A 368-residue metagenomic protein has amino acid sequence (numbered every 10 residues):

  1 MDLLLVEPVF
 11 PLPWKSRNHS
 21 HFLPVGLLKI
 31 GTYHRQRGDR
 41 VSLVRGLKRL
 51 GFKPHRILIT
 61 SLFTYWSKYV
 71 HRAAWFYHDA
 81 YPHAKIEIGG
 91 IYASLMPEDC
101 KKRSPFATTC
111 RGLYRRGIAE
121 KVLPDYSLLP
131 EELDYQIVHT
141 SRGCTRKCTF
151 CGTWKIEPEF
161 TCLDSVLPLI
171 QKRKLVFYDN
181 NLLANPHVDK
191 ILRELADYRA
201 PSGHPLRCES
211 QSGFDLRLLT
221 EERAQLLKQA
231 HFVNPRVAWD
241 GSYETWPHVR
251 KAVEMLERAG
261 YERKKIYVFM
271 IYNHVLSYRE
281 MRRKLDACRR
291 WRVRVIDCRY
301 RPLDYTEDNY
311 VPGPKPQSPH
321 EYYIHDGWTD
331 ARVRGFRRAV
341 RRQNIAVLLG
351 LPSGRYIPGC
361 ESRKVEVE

Functional and structural regions predicted by a protein language model:
M1-A107: A short, structured N-terminal alpha-helical element that caps or precedes a catalytic domain
L3-V6, L169-Y267, Y272-H274: Conserved SAM/AdoMet-binding glycine-rich loop
E7, L226-V237, Y243-E368: A structural motif corresponding to the C-terminal lobe/cap of the Radical SAM core domain
H21, V25-G26, P130-L169: Canonical Radical SAM [4Fe-4S] cluster-binding loop centered on the CxxxCxxC motif and its immediate flanking residues
I30, Y69-Y77, V166, I191-L195 (+3 more regions): A general structural detector for well-ordered alpha-helical segments in enzyme core domains, enriched
L47-H55, V166-P168, E222-K228: Short amphipathic alpha-helix with an adjacent loop that forms part of the alpha/beta core around
D79-I86, L206, Y261-K264, V293: A short helix->loop->beta-strand "cap" motif at the edges of active sites that frequently abuts
G90-T140, R146, G152: Catalytic core of nucleotide-activated saccharide and alditol-phosphate transferases
